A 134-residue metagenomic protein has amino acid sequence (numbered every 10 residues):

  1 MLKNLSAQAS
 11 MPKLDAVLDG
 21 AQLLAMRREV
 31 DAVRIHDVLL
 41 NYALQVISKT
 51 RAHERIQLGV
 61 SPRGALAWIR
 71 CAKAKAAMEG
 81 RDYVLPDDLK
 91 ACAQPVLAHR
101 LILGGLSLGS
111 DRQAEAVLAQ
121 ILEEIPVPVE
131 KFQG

Functional and structural regions predicted by a protein language model:
M1-Q45: Conserved AAA+ ATPase core "coupling" helix
N4, Q8, A32, K49 (+2 more regions): A structural signal for alpha-helix termini and helix-coil/disorder junctions
M26-V30, T50, K75: Charged, low-complexity, helix-prone segments enriched in Lys/Glu/Asp/Gln
L44-S48, Q94: Amphipathic, well-packed alpha-helical segments that form the structural scaffold of globular domains
A52-G134: C-terminal engagement/docking regions of AAA+ P-loop ATPases
